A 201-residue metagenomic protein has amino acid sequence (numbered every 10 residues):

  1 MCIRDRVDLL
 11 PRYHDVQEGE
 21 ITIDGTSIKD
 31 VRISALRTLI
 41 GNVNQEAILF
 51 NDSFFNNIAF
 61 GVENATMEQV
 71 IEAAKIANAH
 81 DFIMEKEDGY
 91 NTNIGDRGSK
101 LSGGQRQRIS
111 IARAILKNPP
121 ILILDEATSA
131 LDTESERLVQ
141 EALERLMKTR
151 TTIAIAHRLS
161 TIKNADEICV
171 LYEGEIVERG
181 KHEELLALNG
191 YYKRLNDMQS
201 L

Functional and structural regions predicted by a protein language model:
M1-I3, I155: Short, small-residue-biased leader/transition segments that mark boundaries at the very start of proteins
L10-P11: Helix-to-loop junction immediately C-terminal to a conserved catalytic motif
Q17-G25, D30, R37, F55-D96 (+2 more regions): ABC ATPase nucleotide-binding domain helical subdomain, centered on the C-loop/LSGGQ "ABC signature"
E68, I76, M84-G89, E141 (+2 more regions): C-terminal portion of ABC ATPase nucleotide-binding domains
L116-P120, T149: A short, proline-enriched helix->beta-strand linker immediately N-terminal to the Walker B motif in ABC-type P-loop
L122-D125: Catalytic Walker B motif of ABC-type/P-loop ATPase nucleotide-binding domains
T133-E134: Helix N-cap at the start of a conserved alpha-helix in ABC-type nucleotide-binding domains
R145-A154, I162: Conserved catalytic loops of ABC-family nucleotide-binding domains
